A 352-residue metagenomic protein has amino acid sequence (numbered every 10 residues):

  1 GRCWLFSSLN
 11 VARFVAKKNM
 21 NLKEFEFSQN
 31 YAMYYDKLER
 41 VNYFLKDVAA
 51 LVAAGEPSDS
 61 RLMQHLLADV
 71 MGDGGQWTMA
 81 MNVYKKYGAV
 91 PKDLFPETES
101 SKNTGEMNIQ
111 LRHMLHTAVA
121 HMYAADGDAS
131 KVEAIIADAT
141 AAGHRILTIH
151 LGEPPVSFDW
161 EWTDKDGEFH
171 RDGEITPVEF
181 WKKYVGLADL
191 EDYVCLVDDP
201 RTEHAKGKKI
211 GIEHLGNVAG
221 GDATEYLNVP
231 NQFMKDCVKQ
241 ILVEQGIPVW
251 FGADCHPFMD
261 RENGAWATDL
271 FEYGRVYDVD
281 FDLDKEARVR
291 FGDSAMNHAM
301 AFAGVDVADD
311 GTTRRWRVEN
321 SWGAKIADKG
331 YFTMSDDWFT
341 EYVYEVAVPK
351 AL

Functional and structural regions predicted by a protein language model:
G1-V249, W316-E319, A324-K329: Active-site nucleophile-adjacent alpha helix/oxyanion-hole segment immediately C-terminal to the catalytic cysteine
C3, Y84, R290-G323: Catalytic nucleophile-His microenvironment captured as a short glycine-rich beta-strand/loop that brackets
F6, F251-D254, A303: Short His-Asn-centered micro-motif
V11, P257, D310: Surface-exposed, flexible loop/turn segments at secondary-structure boundaries
K92-L94, M259-E262, A327, V343: Short helix/loop capping segments that flank catalytic or ligand/cofactor-binding pockets
G221-N297: Long, positively charged binding patches that form subdomain-scale interaction surfaces for polyanionic ligands
A308-L352: Conserved catalytic-core surface of thiol
